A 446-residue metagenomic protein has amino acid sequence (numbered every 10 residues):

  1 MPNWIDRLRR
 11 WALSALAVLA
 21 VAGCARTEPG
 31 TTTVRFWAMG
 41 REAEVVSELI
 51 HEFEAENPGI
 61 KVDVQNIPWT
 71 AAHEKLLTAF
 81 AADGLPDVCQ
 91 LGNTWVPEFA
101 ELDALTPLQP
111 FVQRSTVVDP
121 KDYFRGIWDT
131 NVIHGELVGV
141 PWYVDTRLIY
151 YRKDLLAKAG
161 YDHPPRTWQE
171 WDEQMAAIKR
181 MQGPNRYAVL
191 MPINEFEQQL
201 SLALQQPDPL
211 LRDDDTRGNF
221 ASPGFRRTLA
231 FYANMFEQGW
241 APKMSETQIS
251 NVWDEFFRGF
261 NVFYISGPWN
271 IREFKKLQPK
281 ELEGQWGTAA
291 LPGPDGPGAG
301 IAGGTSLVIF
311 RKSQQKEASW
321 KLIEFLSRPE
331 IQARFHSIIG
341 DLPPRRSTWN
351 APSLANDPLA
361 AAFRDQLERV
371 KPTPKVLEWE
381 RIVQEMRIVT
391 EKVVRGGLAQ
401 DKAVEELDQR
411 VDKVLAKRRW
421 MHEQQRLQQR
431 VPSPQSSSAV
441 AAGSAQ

Functional and structural regions predicted by a protein language model:
M1-R35, A55, D357, D412 (+1 more regions): Short, low-complexity disordered leader/linker segments with a strong preference for bacterial N-terminal type II
G30-R41, I60-Q65, D87-V88, Y187 (+1 more regions): Short, well-ordered beta-strand elements
R41-K61, M386, V404: Short, polar/charged alpha-helical segment
H51-Y123, V132, A157-A159, H163-R166 (+4 more regions): Extracytoplasmic "Venus flytrap"/periplasmic binding protein-like
N93-T146, D172, L200, Q205-Q206 (+3 more regions): Hinge/lid segment of periplasmic solute-binding proteins
Q113, P268-E283, G293-I388, H422-S433 (+1 more regions): C-terminal lobe and pocket-closing loops of periplasmic/extracytoplasmic Venus-flytrap solute-binding proteins
I133-W142, R147, D172-G218, N261: Extracytoplasmic/periplasmic solute-binding protein
M175-A177, D214-S245, L291: Glycine-centered hinge/linker elements that transmit conformational signals in sensory and ligand-binding systems
